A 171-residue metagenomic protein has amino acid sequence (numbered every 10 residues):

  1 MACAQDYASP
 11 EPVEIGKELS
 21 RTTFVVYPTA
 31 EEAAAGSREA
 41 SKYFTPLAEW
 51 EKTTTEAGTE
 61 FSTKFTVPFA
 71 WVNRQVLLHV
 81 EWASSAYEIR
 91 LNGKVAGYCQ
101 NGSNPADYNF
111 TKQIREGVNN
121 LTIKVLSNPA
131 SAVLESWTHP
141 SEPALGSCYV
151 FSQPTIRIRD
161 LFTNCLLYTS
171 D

Functional and structural regions predicted by a protein language model:
Q5-R21, T29, E60-D160: Accessory beta-strand-rich segments of carbohydrate-active enzymes
Y7-E51: Hydrophobic alpha-helical membrane-insertion signals
W50-T63: Structured N-terminal alpha/beta-domain signature that marks small ligand/cofactor-binding or signaling modules
L161-L166: Short, solvent-exposed loop/edge segments of extracellular or virion-exposed proteins
Y168-D171: Conserved small/polar residues in nucleotide/adenosyl-binding loops
